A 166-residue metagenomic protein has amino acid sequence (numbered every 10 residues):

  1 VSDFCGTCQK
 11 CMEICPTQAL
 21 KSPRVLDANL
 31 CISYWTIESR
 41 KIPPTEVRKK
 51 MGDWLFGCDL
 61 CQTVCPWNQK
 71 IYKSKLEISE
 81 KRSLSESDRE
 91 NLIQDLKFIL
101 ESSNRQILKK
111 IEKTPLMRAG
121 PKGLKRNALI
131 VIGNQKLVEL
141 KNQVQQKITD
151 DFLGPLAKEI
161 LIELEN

Functional and structural regions predicted by a protein language model:
V1-E13: Glycine-rich adenosyl-nucleotide cofactor-binding module
K10-S33, W54-E80: Iron-sulfur cluster-binding cysteine motifs and their immediate structural context in ferredoxin-like electron-transfer
S33-G57: Acidic/histidine-rich catalytic neighborhood
K49, W67-L96, G123, N127 (+1 more regions): A detector for short metal-coordination/catalytic motifs
E86-A119: Flexible internal linker/loop segments at domain or repeat junctions
R105, R118-G123, D150-P155: Alpha-helix N-cap/helix-start positions at coil->helix boundaries
Q106-K110, K136-I148, N166: Amphipathic alpha-helical scaffolding segments comprising HEAT/armadillo-like alpha-solenoid repeats
K125-Q135, P155-L164: Structural detector for internal amphipathic alpha-helices that build alpha-solenoid repeat scaffolds
